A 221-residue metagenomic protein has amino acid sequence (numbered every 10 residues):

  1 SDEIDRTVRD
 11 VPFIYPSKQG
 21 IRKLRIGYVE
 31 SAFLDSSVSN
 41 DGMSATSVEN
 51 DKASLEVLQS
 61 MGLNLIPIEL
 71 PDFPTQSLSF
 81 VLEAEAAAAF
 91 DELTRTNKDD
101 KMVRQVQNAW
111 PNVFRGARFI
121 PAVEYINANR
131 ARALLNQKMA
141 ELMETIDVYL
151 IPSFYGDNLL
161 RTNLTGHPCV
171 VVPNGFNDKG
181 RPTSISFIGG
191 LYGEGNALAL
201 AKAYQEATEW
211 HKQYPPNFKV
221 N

Functional and structural regions predicted by a protein language model:
S1-E49, T96, E206-N221: A short helix-breaking turn/cap at a secondary-structure junction
D2-T7, Q59-P71, D100-V103, K212-P215: Flexible, glycine/charged-enriched surface loops at secondary-structure junctions
K18-V38, F80-N136, P173, N177-S184: Short helix-loop capping/hinge segments that flank enzyme active sites or metal/cofactor-binding pockets
M43-E69, F90-K101, Y125, N129-I146: Acyltransferase
L70-L82: Acidic helix-start/capping segments at beta-turn-to-alpha-helix junctions
T162-L164: Short hydrophobic alpha-helices that are characteristic scaffold elements of the AMP-binding
R181-G193, A197-A201, Q205, P216-N217: Short, well-ordered beta-strand elements
